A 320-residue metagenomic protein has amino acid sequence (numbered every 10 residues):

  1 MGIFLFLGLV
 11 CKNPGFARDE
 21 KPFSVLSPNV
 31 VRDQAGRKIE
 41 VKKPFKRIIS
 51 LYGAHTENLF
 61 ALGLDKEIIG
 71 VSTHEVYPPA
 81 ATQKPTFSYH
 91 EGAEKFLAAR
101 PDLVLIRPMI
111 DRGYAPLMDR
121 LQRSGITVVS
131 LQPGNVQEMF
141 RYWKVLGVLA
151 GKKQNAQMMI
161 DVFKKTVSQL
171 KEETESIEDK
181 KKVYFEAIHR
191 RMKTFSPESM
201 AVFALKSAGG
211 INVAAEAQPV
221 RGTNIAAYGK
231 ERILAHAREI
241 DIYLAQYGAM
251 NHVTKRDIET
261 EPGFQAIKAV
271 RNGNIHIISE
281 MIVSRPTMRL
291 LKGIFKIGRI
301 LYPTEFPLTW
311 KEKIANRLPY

Functional and structural regions predicted by a protein language model:
M1-G8: Bacterial N-terminal signal peptides
C11-K46, E312-Y320: N-terminal hydrophobic or amphipathic helices and topogenic motifs
F23-V25, R47, V136-V148, Q157 (+1 more regions): Structured C-terminal subdomain patch of bacterial secreted/periplasmic proteins
R47-A99, L103-R112, V213: A short, structured surface patch at a secondary-structure boundary
R47-F60, N155-A208, A214-A215, T223 (+1 more regions): Basic- and aromatic-lined ligand-binding clefts that recognize polyanionic substrates
S72-E75, V202-N224, L244-Y247, N274-I277: His/Asp/Glu-enriched short active-site or ligand-binding loop at hydrolase and phosphoryl-transfer sites
H74-Y77, D111, L117-V145, L149: Flexible loop/hinge segments that line or gate small-molecule binding clefts
G92-M109, I126, G229-Q246: Proline-aspartate-enriched helix->loop->beta-strand connector
